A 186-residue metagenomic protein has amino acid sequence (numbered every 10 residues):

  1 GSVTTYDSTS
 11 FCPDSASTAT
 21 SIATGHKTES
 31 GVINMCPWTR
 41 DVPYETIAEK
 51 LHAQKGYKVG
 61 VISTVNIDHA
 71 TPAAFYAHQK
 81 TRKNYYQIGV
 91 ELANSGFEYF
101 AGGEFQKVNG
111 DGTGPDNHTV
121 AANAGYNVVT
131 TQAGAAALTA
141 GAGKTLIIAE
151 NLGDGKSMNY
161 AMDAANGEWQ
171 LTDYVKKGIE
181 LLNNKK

Functional and structural regions predicted by a protein language model:
G1-D111, P115-T139, G143-K144, W169: N-terminal catalytic scaffold of extracellular/periplasmic and nuclease hydrolases that process anionic headgroups
A133-K186: Anion-binding catalytic surfaces of enzymes that hydrolyze or transfer phosphate/sulfate esters
